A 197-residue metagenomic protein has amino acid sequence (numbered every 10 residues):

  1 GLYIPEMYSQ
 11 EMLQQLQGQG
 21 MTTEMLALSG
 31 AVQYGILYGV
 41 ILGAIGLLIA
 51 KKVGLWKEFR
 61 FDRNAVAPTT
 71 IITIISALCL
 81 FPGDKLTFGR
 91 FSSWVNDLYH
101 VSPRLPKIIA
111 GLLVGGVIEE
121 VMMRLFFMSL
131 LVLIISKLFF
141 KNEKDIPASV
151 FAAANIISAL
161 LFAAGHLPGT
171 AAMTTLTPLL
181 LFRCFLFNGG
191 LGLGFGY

Functional and structural regions predicted by a protein language model:
G1-M12, L80-G89: Alpha-helical transmembrane segments of multi-pass membrane proteins
I4-S29, Y38-A67: Membrane-helix interface linkers and caps
Q10-A27, S92-I109, A171-R183: Membrane-interface interhelical loops and short amphipathic "cap" helices that link adjacent transmembrane segments
M25, K52-I118, V132-D145: Juxtamembrane helix-loop-helix connectors linking adjacent transmembrane helices in multi-pass membrane enzymes
A27-V40, L179-F187: Alpha-helical transmembrane segments of polytopic membrane proteins
Y34, I45-I72, L125-M128, S149 (+3 more regions): N-terminal membrane-targeting hydrophobic helices
Y34, Y38, L42, G46 (+6 more regions): Alpha-helical transmembrane segments of multipass membrane proteins
L105-Y197: Transmembrane helix-loop-helix hairpins at the membrane interface of multi-pass integral membrane proteins
